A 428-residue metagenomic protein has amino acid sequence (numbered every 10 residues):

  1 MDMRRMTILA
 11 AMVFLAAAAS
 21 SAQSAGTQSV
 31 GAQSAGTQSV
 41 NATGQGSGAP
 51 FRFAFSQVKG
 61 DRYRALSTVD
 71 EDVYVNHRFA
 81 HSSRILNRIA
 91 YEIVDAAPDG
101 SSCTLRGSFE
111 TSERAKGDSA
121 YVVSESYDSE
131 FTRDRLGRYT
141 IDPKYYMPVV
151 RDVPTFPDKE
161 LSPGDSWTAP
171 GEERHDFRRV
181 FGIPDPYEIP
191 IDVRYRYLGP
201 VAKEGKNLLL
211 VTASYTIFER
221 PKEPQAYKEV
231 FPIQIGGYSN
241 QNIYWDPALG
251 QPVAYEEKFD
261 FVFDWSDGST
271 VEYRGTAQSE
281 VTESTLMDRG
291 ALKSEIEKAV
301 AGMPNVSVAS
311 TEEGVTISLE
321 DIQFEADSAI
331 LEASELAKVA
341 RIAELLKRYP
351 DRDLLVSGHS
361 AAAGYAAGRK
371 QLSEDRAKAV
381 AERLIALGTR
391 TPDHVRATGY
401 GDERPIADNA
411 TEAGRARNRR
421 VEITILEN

Functional and structural regions predicted by a protein language model:
M1-L9: Bacterial N-terminal signal peptides that target proteins for export
L9-A17: Bacterial N-terminal signal peptides
S20-T27, A32, A42: Boundary at the C-terminal end of the N-terminal hydrophobic targeting segment
G36-M303, A309: Signature of exported/secreted
L66, R106, T168-P170, L210-S214 (+6 more regions): Soluble periplasmic/extracytoplasmic beta-strand elements of cell-envelope proteins
Q278-D353, N428: Periplasmic peptidoglycan-binding/tethering modules of Gram-negative envelope proteins
A329-I330, S334, Y349, S357-N428: Periplasmic OmpA-like peptidoglycan-binding domain that tethers envelope proteins to the cell wall
